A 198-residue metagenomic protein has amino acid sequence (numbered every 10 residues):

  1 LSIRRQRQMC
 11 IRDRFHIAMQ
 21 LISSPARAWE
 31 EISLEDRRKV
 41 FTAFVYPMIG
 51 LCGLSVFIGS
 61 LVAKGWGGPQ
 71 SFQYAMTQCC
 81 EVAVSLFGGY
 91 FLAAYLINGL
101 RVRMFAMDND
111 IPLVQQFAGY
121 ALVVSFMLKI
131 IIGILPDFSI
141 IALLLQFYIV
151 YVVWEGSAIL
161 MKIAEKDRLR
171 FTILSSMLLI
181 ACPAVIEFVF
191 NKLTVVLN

Functional and structural regions predicted by a protein language model:
L1-I11: Single conserved hydrophobic/aromatic residue that forms the stacking wall/gate of nucleotide- or nucleobase-binding
R12-N109: Selected alpha-helical membrane-embedding segments in polytopic membrane proteins
C52-G53, F57, L179-V185: Hydrophobic core of alpha-helical transmembrane segments in multi-pass integral membrane proteins
V62, I134-L135, V189: Helix-loop junctions at the membrane-solvent interface of multi-pass transporters, primarily the C-terminal
N98-A184: Hydrophobic alpha-helical transmembrane segments and adjacent short intramembrane/lumenal linkers of inner/organellar
A184-N198: Juxtamembrane boundary at the C-terminal end of a transmembrane helix
